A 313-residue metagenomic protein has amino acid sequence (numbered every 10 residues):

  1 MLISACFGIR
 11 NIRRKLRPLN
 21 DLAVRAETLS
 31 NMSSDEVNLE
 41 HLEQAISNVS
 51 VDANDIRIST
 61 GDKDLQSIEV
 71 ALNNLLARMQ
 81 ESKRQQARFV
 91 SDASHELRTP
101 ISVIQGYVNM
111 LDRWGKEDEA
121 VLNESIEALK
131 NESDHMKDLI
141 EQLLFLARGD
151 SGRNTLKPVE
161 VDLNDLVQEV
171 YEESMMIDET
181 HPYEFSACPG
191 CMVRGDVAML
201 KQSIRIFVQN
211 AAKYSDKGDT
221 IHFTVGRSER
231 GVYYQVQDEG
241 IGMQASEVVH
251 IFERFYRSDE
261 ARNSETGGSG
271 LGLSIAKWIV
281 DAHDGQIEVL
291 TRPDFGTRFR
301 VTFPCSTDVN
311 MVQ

Functional and structural regions predicted by a protein language model:
M1-V90, V108-D112, R254, S274 (+3 more regions): Membrane-proximal HAMP signal-relay module
Q80, D112-E119, E127: Short acidic helix/loop segment immediately C-terminal to the autophosphorylated histidine in two-component histidine
N131-M136: Short alpha-helical segment of the dimerization/phosphotransfer core of two-component systems
K157-E160, T180-M192: Conserved catalytic submotifs in the C-terminal HATPase_c
K157-E172: A conserved beta-strand-to-alpha-helix junction within the catalytic ATP-binding
L163, G242-E253: Short helix N-cap motif at coil->helix boundaries in the Bergerat
A211-A212: Short helix-loop "hinge" at the ATP-lid/N-box region of the Bergerat-fold HATPase_c
